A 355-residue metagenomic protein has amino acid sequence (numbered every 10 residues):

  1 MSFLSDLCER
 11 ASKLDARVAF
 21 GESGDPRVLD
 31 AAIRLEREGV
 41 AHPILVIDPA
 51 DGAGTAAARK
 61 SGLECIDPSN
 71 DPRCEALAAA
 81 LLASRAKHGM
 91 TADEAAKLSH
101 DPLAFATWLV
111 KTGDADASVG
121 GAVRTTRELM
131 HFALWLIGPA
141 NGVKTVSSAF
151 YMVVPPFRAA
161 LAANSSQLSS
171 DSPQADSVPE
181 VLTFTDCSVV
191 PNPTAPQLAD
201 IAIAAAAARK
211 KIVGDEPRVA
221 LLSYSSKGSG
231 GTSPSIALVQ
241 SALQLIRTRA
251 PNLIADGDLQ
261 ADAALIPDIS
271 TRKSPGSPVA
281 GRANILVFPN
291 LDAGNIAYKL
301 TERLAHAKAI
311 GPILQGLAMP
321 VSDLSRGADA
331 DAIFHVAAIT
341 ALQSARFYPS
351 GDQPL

Functional and structural regions predicted by a protein language model:
M1-A280, I285-L355: Anion-binding alpha/beta catalytic cores of soluble intermediary-metabolism enzymes, centered on
